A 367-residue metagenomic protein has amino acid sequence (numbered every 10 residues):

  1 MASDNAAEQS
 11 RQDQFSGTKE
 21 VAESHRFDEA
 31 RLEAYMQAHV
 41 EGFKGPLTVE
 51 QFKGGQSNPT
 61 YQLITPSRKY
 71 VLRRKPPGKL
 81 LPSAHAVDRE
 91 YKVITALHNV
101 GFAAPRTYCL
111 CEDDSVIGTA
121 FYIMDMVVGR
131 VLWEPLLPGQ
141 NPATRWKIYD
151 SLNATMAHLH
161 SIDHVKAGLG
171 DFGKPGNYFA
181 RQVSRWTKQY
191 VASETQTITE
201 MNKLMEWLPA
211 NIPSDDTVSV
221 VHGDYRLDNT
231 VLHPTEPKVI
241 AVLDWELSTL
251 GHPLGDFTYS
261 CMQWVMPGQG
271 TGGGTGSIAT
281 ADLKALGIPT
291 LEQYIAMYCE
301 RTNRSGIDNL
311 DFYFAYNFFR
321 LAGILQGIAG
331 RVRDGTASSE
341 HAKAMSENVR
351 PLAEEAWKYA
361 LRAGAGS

Functional and structural regions predicted by a protein language model:
D4-F43: Juxta-kinase regulatory segment immediately upstream of eukaryotic protein kinase catalytic domains
P46-V220, H233-P237: ATP-binding pocket architecture of kinase catalytic cores
P82, P142-W146, A279-A285, K343: A short acidic, glycine-rich active-site loop that binds or catalyzes chemistry on phosphate/adenosine moieties
G173-K174, S305-N317: All-alpha amphipathic helical-bundle segments outside canonical DNA-binding/catalytic cores that form hydrophobic
V220-H222, L227: Catalytic-loop of the protein kinase fold
V231-S260, T271: Catalytic activation segment of kinase domains across protein kinase-like and atypical kinase folds
G255-T302, Y316-D334: Active-site activation/catalytic loop segments of kinase-like enzymes and analogous catalytic loops in related
R304-I307, D311, G323-S367: Helical subdomain adjoining the active site within ATP-dependent kinase catalytic cores
